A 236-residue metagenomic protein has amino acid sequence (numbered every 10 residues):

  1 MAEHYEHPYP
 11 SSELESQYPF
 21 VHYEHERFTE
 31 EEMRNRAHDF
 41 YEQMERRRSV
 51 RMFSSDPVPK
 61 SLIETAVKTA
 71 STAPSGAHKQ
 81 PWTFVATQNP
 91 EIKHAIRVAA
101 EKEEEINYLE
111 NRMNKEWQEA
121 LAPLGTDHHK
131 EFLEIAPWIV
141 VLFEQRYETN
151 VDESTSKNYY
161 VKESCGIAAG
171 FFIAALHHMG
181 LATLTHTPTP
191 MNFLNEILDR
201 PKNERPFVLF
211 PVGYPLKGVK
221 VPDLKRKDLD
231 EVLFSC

Functional and structural regions predicted by a protein language model:
M1-T65, Q88, V98, I106 (+1 more regions): N-terminal accessory segments that position/regulate proteins before the catalytic core
A2, A86-C165: Glycine/small-residue-rich phosphate/adenosyl-binding loop
A2-E32, P123, D127, V208-C236: C-terminal helix-cap and adjacent tail motif
R47, A66-A70, R146-I197: Small-aliphatic-rich amphipathic alpha-helix that forms the alpha element of a beta-alpha
T69-S71, P123-H128, L194-E196, V219: Glycine-rich, charged/polar anion/phosphate-binding loops that engage phosphate groups from diverse ligands
S71-H78: Glycine-rich phosphate/pyrophosphate-binding beta-alpha loops
H78-P81, E134-A136, R205: Short, basic and Ser/Thr-rich N-terminal targeting/leader segments
E104-M113, D199-P222: A glycine-rich helix N-cap at a beta->alpha junction
